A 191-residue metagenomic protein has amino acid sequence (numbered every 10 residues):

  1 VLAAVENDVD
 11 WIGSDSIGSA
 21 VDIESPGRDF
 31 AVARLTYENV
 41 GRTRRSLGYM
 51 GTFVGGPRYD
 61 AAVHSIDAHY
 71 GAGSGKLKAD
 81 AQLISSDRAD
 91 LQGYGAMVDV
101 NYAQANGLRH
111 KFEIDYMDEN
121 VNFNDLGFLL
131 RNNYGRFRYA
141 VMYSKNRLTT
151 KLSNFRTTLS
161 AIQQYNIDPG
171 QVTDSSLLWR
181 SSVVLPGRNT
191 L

Functional and structural regions predicted by a protein language model:
V1-G55, F112, N122, G135 (+1 more regions): Active-site cores of enzymes that catalyze phosphoryl transfer or operate on phosphate-rich substrates
I12-D15, A61-V63, G93, N122-L126: Short acidic, glycine/serine/threonine-rich loops at helix termini
S19, I23, L35, A79 (+2 more regions): Hydrophobic transmembrane signal anchors and adjacent membrane-proximal interface regions, especially in viral
G27-F30, Y37, A62-H64, A68-Y70 (+4 more regions): Generic detector of bulky aromatic hydrophobic side chains
F30-D87, F155-T158: Surface-exposed extracellular loop regions of Gram-negative outer-membrane beta-barrel proteins
A81-L191: Exposed, low-structure sequence patches enriched in small/polar residues
